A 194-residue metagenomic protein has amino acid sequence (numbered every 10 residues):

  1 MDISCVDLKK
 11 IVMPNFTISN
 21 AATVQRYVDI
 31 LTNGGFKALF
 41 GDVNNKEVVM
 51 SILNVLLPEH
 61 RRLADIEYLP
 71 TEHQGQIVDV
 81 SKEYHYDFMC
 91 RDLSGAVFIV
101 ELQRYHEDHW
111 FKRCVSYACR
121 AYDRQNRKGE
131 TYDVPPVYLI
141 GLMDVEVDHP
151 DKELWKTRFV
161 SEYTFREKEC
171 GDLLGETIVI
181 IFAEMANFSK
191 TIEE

Functional and structural regions predicted by a protein language model:
M1-E194: Elongated, amphipathic alpha-helical interaction scaffolds
